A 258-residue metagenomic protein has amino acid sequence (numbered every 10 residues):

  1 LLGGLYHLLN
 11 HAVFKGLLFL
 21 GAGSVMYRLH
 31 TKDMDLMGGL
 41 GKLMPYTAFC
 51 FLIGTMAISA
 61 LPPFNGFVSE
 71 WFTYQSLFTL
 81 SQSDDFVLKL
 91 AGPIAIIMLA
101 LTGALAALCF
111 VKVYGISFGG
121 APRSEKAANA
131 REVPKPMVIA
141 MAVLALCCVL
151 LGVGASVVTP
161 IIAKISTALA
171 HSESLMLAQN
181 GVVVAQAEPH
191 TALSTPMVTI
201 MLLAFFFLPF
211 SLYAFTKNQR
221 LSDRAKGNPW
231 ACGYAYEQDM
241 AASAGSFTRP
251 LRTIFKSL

Functional and structural regions predicted by a protein language model:
L1-M34: Alpha-helical multi-pass transmembrane bundles of energy-transducing inner-membrane proteins
L8, A12-G16, L101, L105 (+1 more regions): Hydrophobic transmembrane alpha-helical segments of multi-pass transport and channel proteins
L9, L90-M98, T191-M201: Membrane-entry segments of alpha-helical transmembrane domains in multi-pass membrane proteins
K15-F19, G92-E132, M201-G227: Predominantly late transmembrane helices and immediately cytosolic-facing juxtamembrane segments
F19-A22, V68-L77, P160-T167: Re-entrant/interfacial helical elements at transmembrane boundaries that shape and gate the permeation pathway
V25-F67, W71-S81, K89-T102, E125-L150 (+2 more regions): Interfacial and helix-entry/exit segments of alpha-helical transmembrane bundles in multi-pass inner-membrane proteins
D35-K42, I116-R123, R131, T167 (+1 more regions): Short amphipathic alpha-helical coupling elements at transmembrane boundaries
M137-G154, V158-L258: Membrane-interface and transmembrane segments of multi-pass membrane proteins
